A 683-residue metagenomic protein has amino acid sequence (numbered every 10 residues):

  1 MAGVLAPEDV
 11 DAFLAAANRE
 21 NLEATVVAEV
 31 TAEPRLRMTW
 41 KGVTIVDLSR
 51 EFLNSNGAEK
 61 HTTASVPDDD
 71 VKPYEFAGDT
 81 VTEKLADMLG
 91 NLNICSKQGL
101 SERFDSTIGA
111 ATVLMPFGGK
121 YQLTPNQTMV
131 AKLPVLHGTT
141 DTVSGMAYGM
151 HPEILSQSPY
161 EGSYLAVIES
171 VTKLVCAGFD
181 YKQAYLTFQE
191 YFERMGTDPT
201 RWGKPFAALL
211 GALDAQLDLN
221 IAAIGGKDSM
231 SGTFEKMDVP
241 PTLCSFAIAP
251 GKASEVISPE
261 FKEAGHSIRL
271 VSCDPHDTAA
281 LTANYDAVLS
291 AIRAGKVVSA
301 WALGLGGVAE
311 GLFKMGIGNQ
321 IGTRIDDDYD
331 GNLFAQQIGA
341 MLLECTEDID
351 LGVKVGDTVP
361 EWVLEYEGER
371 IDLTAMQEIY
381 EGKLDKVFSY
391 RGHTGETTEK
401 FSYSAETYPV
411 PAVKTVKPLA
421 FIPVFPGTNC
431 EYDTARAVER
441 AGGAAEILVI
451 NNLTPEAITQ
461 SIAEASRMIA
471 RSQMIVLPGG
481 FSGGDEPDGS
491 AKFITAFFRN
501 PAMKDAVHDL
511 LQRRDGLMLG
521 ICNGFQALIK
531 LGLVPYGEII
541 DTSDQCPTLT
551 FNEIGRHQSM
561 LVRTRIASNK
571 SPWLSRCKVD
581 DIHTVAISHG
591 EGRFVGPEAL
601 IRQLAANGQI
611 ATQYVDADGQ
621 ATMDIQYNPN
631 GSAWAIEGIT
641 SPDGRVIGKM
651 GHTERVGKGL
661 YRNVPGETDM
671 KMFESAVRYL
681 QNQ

Functional and structural regions predicted by a protein language model:
M1-G484, F497-H508, I639-T640, T668 (+1 more regions): Glycine/proline-enriched, intrinsically flexible loops and inter-domain linkers
F13, Y432, E486-D488, L528-L531 (+2 more regions): Short glycine-/acidic-enriched loop or helix-start segments at secondary-structure transitions that form or flank
P34-R35, S231-T233, S254, Q526-K530 (+3 more regions): Short, well-ordered, mixed-charge alpha-helical segments that flank or form enzyme active sites
T197, P487-T495, T612-Q613, G619-D624: Short, basic, glycine/proline-bearing loop/turn elements
S229, S482, G524-Q526, E591 (+1 more regions): Catalytic metal-binding/acid-base residues of hydrolase active sites
A302, C522, H652: Active-site glycine-centered loops adjacent to acidic/histidine catalytic or metal-binding residues that shape
Q460, A465-R467, A506-D509, D541-Q683: Amide-donor transfer/coupling interface in amidating biosynthetic enzymes
P478, S482-K570: Cysteine-nucleophile active-site neighborhood
